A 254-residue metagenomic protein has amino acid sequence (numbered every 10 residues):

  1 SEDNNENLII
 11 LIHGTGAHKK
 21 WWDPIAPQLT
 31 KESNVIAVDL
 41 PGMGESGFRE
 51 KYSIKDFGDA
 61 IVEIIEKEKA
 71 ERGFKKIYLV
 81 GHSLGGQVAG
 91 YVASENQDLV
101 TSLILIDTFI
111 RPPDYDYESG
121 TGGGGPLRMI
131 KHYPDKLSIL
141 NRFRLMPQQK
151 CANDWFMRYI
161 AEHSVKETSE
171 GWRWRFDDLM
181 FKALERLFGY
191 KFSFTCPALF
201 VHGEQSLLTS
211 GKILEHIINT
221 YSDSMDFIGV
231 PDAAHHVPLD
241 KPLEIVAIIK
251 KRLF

Functional and structural regions predicted by a protein language model:
E2-E45: Conserved HGGG/HGGXW glycine-rich cap/lid loop of the alpha/beta-hydrolase fold
I36-V80, A247: Active-site loop/oxyanion-hole signature of alpha/beta-hydrolase fold enzymes
G81, G85, A89: Gly/Ala-rich beta-loop-alpha elbow adjacent to hydrolase catalytic centers
Y91-S94, T101-K136: Flexible "cap/lid" loop of the alpha/beta hydrolase fold
K131-L187: Conserved alpha/beta-hydrolase catalytic His-Asp/Glu region
E167-T220, D226-G229: Conserved serine/cysteine hydrolase catalytic core
V230-P242: Catalytic histidine-centered segment of alpha/beta-hydrolase-like enzymes
L239-K251: Post-His helix in hydrolase/transferase enzymes
